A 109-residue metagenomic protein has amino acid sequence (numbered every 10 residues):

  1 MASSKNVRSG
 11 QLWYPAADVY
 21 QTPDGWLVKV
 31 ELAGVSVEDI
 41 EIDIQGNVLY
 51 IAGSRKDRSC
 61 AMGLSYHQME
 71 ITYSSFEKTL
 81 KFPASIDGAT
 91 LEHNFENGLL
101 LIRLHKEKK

Functional and structural regions predicted by a protein language model:
M1-K109: Alpha-crystallin/small heat shock protein
